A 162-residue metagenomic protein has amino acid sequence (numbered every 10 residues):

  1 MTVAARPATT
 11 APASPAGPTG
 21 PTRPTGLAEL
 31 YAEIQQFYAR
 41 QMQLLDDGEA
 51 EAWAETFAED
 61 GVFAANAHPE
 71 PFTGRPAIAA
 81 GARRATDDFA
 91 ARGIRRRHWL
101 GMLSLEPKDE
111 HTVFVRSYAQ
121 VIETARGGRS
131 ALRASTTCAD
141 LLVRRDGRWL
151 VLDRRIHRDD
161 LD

Functional and structural regions predicted by a protein language model:
M1-D47, E51-E55: Short, low-complexity N-terminal intrinsically disordered segments enriched in polar/charged residues
T2-A11, D88-D162: A beta-strand edge to alpha-helix "cap/lid" segment located at domain peripheries
P24-T25, P69, R126: Short coil/turn segments at secondary-structure junctions
L30, I34, D46, P71 (+2 more regions): Aromatic-acidic/polar surface patches that form glycan- and anion
D46, A58-E59, R144: Residues at helix-coil transition
A50-Y118: A solvent-exposed, acidic/Ser-Thr-rich amphipathic alpha-helical stretch
